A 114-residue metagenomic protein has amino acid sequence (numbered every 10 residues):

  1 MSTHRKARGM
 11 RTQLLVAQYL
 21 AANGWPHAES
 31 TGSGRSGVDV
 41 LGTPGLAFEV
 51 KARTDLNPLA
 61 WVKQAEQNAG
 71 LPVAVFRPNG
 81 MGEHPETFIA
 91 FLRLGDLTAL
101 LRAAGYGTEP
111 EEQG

Functional and structural regions predicted by a protein language model:
M1-G114: Catalytic phosphate/metal-binding cores of nucleic-acid and nucleotide-processing enzymes, i.e., regions that mediate
